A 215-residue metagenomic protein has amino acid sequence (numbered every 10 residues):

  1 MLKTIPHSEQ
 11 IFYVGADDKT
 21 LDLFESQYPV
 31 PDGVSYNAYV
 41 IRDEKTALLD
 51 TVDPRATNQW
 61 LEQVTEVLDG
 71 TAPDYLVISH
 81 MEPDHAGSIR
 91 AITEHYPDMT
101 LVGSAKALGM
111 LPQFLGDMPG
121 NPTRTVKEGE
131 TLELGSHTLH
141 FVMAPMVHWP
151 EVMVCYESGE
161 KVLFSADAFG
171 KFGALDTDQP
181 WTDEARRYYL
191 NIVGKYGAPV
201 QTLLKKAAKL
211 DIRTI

Functional and structural regions predicted by a protein language model:
T4-L68, V154-E157, K161-S165: Conserved beta-strand hairpin/beta-sheet module of binuclear metal-dependent hydrolase folds, prominently
I5-E9, V102-V152, Y196-T202: Metallo-beta-lactamase
L21, M81-A86, L108-L111, H148-W149 (+1 more regions): Active-site environment of divalent metal-dependent phosphoester hydrolases
F24-P29, V52-P54, I78-H80, L139-P145 (+1 more regions): Short, flexible loop segments at the rims of nucleotide/cofactor-binding pockets, characterized by
E44, R55-V102: Active-site metal-binding motif and surrounding structural segment of the metallo-beta-lactamase
L49-T51, P73-M81, L101-S104, L163-A166 (+1 more regions): Active-site neighborhood of phospho(di)ester-bond hydrolases with catalytic His/Asp-centered motifs
T138-I215: Metallo-beta-lactamase
